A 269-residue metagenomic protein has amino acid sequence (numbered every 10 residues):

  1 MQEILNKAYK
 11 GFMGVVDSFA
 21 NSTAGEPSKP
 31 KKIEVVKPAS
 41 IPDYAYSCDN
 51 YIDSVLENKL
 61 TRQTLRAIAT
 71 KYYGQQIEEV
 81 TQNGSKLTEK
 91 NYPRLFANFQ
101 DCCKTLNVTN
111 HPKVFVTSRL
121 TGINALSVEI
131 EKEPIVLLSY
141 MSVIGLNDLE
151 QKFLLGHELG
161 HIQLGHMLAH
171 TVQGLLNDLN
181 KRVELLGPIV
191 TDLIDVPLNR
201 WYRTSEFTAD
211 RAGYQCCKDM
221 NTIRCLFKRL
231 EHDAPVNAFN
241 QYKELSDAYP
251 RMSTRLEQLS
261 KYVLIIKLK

Functional and structural regions predicted by a protein language model:
M1-V128, D195-V196, A234-N237, K243 (+2 more regions): Hydrophobic or amphipathic, alpha-helical segments that drive membrane association/targeting
K90, V136-F153, R200: Short pre-active-site segment immediately N-terminal to the catalytic Zn-binding motif
K90-F96, C102, L106-T109, L186-K243: Short helix/loop segments within enzyme catalytic domains that coordinate or immediately flank catalytic cofactors
L155-L164, T208, A212: Active-site His/Glu-centered metal-binding helix of metallohydrolases
E158-D178: Catalytic Zn2+-binding segment of zinc metalloproteases
V172-L193: A structural motif
A248, M252-R255: Amphipathic alpha-helical oligomerization/assembly segments
